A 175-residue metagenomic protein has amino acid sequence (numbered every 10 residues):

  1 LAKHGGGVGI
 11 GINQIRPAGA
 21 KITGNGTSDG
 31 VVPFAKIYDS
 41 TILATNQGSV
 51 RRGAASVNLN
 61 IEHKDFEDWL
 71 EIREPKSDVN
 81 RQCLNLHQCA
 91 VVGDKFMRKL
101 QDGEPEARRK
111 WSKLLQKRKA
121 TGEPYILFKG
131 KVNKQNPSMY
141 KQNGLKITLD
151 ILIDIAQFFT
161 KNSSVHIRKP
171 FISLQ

Functional and structural regions predicted by a protein language model:
L1-S163, S173-Q175: Active-site cavity-forming subdomains of large catalytic enzyme subunits
